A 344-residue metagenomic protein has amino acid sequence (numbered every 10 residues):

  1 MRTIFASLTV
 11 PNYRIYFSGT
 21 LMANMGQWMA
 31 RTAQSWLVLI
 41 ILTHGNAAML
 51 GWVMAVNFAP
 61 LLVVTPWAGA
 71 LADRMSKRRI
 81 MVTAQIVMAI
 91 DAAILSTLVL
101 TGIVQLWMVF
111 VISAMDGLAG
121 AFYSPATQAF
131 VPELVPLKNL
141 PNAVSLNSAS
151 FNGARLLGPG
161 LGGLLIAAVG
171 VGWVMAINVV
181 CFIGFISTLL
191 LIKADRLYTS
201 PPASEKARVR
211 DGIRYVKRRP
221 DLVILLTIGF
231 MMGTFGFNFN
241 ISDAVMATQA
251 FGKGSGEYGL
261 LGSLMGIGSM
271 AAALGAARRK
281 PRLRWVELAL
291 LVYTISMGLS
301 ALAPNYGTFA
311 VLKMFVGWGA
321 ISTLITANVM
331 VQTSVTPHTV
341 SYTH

Functional and structural regions predicted by a protein language model:
M1-Y13, D195-L226: Juxtamembrane intracellular "pre-TM" segments in multi-pass secondary transporters
R14-T32, M54-A72, S76-A92, M108-A167 (+3 more regions): Substrate-agnostic recognition of the 12-TM MFS/MFS-like secondary transporter fold
F17, L21, M25, M29-A33 (+3 more regions): A single, central transmembrane helix in multi-pass transporters
A33-A59: Extracellular/periplasmic helix-loop-helix junction of adjacent transmembrane segments in MFS-like secondary
S35-I41, S96, L100, L157-I177 (+1 more regions): Transmembrane alpha-helix termini and helix-breaking/packing motifs in multi-pass membrane transporters
V63, R74, I80, V87 (+4 more regions): C-terminal transmembrane bundle of multi-pass solute transporters/carriers
E133, C181-A203: Helix-loop junctions on the cytosolic side of multi-pass membrane transporters, especially the intracellular loop
